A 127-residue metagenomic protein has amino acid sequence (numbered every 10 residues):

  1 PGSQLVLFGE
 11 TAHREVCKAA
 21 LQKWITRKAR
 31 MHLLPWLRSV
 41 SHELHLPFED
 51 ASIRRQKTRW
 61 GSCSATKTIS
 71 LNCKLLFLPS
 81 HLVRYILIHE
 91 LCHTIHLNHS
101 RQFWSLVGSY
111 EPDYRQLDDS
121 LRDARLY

Functional and structural regions predicted by a protein language model:
P1-Y85, T94-Y127: Active-site-proximal or metal-binding-adjacent scaffold patches in catalytic folds
E90: Walker B catalytic acidic pair
